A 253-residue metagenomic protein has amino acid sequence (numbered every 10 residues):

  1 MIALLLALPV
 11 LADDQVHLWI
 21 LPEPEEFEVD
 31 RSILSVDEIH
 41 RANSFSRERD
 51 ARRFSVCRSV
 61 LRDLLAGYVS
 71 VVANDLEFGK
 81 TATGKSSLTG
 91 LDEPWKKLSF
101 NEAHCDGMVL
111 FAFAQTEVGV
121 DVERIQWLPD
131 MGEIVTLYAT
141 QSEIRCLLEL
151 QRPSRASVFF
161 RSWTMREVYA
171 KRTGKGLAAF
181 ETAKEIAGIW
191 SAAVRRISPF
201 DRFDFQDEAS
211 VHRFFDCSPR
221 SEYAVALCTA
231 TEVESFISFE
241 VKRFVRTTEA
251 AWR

Functional and structural regions predicted by a protein language model:
M1-R253: Core catalytic alpha/beta fold that binds nucleotide/phospho-ligands
